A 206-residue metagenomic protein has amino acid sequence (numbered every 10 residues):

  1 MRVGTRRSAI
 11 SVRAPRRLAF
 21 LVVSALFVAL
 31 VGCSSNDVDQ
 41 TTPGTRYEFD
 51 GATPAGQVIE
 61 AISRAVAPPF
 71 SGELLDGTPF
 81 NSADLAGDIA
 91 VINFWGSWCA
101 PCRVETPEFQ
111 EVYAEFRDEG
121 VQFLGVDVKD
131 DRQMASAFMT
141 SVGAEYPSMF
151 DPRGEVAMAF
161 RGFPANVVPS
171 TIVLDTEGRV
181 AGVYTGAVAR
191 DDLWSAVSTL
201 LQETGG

Functional and structural regions predicted by a protein language model:
M1-P69, G206: N-terminal targeting signals for export/organelle localization
A61-R64, P69-A90: A short beta-strand-turn-helix
P79-R103, F109: Short active-site neighborhood of thiol/selenol oxidoreductases, capturing the structured segment around
G87-A90, E119-Q122, A144-Y146: Loop/turn elements at helix/coil->beta-strand transitions in domains of secreted/extracellular proteins
I92, L124-V126, I172: Conserved hydrophobic packing residues within short motifs/helices of P-loop NTPase cores of ABC-family ATPases
R103-V142, P152-A159: Structural microenvironment flanking redox-active thiols in thiol-disulfide oxidoreductases
A137-E145, D151-G205: Thiol/disulfide oxidoreductase modules built on the thioredoxin-like
